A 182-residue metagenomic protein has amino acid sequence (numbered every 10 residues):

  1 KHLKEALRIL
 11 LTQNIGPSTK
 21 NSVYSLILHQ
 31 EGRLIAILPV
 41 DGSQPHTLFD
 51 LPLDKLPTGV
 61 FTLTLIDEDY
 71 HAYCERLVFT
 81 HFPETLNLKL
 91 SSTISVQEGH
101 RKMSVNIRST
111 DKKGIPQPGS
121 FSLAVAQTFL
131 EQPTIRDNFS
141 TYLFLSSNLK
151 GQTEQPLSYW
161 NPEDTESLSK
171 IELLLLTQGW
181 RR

Functional and structural regions predicted by a protein language model:
K1-K4, F79-S120, V125-E131, L175-R182: Beta-strand-rich domain onsets/edges
A6-P39, F49, G59-D67, K102-Q127: Beta-strand-rich binding/interaction modules
S18, V60-V78, N161-R182: A eukaryote-biased signal for short, well-structured alpha-helical docking elements
R33-A36, T47-L48, C74, K89-T93: Short structured motifs
L34-I37, D41-D50, N148-E154: Aromatic sugar-binding surface patches on proteins that engage polysaccharides or sugar-phosphate polymers
V40-P45, T80-F82, Y159: Short proline/glycine- and polar residue-rich coil/turn motifs
L53-P57: Surface-exposed, short loops/turns at beta-strand junctions within beta-sandwich domains
I115-R182: Acidic glycine/proline-rich low-complexity segments
